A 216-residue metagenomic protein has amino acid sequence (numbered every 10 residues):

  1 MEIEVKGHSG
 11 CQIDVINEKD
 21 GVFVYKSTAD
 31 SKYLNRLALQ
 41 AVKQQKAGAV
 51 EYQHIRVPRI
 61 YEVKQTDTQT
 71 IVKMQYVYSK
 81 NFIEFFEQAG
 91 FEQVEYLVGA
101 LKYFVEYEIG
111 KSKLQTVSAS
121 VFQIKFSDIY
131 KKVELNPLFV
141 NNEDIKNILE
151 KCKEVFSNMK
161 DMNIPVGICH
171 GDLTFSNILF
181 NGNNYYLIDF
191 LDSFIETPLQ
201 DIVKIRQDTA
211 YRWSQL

Functional and structural regions predicted by a protein language model:
M1-V5: Conserved N-terminal boundary motif of the eukaryotic protein kinase catalytic domain
S9-V42, I83-E84: ATP-binding glycine-rich loop module of kinase domains
I13-I16, E154-Q200: Active-site acidic catalytic loop and adjacent metal/ATP-binding pocket of ATP-dependent phosphoryl transfer enzymes
V24-K32, Q75-V77, D189-L191: Active-site ExK catalytic segment of metal-dependent nucleases
A47, K80-I129, N141-M162: Conserved kinase catalytic-core helix
A49-Q65: Conserved HxN/HPN-centered segment at the entrance to the catalytic loop of eukaryotic protein kinase-like domains
T66, I71-F91, K132-L138: A glycine-centered beta->alpha junction motif in the catalytic cores of kinase/phosphotransferase enzymes
Q200-L216: Active-site activation/catalytic loop segments of kinase-like enzymes and analogous catalytic loops in related
